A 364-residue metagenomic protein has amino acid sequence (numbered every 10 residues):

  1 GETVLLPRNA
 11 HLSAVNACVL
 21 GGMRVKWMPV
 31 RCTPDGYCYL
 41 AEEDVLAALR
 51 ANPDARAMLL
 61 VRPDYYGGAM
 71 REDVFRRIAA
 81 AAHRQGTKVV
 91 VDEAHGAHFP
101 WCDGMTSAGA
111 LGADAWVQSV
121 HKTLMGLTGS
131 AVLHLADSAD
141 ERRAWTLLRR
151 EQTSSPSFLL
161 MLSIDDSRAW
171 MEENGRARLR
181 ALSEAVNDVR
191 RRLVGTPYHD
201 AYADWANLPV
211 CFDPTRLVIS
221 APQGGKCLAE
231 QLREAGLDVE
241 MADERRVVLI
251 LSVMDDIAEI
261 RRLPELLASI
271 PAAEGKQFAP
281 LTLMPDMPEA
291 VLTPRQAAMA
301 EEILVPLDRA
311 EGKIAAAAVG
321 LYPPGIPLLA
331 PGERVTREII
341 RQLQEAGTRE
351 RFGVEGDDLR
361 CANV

Functional and structural regions predicted by a protein language model:
E2, M23, A82-T87, A113: A short helix->loop->beta-strand "cap" motif at the edges of active sites that frequently abuts
E2-R56: PLP-dependent aminotransferase-like
V25, V89-V90, V239: Hydrophobic beta-strand scaffold residues
G36-H98: Active-site phosphate-binding strand-loop segment of PLP-dependent enzymes
G109-T146, Q152-S163: Active-site PLP attachment segment
L147-V218, D243-R246: Structural motif of enzymes handling amino- and sulfur-group chemistry
V194-R351: Conserved C-terminal alpha-helix-loop-beta "cap" of PLP-dependent enzymes that closes/shapes the active-site mouth
